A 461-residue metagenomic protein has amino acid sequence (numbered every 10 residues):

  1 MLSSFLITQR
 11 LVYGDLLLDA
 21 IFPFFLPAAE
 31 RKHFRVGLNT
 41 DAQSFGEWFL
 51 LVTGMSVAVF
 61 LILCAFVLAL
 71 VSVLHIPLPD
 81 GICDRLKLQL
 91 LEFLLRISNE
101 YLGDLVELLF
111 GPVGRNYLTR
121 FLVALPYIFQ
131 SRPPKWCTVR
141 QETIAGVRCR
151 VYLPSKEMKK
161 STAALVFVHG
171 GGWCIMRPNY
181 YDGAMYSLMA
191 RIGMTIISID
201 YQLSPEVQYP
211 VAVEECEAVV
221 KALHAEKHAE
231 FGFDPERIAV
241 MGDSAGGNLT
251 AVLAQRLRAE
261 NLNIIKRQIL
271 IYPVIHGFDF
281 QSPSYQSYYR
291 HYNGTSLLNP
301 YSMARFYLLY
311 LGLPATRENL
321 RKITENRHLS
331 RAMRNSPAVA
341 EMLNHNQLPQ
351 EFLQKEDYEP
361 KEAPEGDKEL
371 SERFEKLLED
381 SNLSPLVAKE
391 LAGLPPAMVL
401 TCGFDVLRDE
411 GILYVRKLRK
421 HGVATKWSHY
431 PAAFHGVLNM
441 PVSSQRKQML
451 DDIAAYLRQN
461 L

Functional and structural regions predicted by a protein language model:
M1-L2, M55: Universal eukaryotic N-terminal targeting presequences
Q9-F25, E30-I82, L105, L109 (+1 more regions): Alpha/beta-hydrolase superfamily serine-hydrolase fold, recognizing
L78-E142: An N-terminal hydrophobic leader/cap segment in hydrolases
